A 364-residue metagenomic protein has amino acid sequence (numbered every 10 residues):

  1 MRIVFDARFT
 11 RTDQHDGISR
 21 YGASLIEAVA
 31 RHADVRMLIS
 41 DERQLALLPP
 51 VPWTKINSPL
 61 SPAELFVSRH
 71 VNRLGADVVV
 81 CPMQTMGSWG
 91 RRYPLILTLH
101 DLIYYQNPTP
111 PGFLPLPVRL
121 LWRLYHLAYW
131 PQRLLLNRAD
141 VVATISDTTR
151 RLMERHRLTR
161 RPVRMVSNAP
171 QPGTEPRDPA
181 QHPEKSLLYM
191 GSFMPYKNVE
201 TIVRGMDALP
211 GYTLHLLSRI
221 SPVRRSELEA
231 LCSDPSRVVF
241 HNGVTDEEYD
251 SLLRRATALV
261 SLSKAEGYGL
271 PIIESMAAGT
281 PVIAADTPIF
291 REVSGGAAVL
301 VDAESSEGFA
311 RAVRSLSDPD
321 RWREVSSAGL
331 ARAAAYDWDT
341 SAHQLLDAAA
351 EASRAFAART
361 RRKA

Functional and structural regions predicted by a protein language model:
M1-A364: Carbohydrate transferase catalytic cores enriched for Leloir-type hexosyltransferases
